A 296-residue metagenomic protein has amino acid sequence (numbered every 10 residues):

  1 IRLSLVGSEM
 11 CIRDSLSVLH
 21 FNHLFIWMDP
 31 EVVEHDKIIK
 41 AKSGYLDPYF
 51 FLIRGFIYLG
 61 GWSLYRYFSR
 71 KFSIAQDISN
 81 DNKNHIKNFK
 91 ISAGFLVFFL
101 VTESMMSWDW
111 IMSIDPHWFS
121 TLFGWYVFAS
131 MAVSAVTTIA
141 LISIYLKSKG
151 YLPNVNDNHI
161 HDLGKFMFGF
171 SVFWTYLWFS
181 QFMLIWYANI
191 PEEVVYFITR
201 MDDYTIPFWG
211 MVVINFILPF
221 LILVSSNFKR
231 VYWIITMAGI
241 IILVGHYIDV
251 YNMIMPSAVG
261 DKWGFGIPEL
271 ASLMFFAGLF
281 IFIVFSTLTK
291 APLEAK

Functional and structural regions predicted by a protein language model:
I1-G7, I12: Single conserved hydrophobic/aromatic residue that forms the stacking wall/gate of nucleotide- or nucleobase-binding
R13-S17, G55-R66, A129-I144, I214-F220 (+1 more regions): Hydrophobic cores of alpha-helical transmembrane segments in multi-pass inner/ER membrane proteins, independent
F25-G44, R70-N88, N154-N158, F276-K296: Extramembrane terminal tails and long inter-domain/linker segments of multi-pass membrane proteins
F25-I26, I74, D115-P116, S143-S148 (+4 more regions): Juxtamembrane/interface segments at transmembrane-helix termini
K42-M211: Long, contiguous internal "core" modules enriched in hydrophobic/ aromatic residues
T121-V127, E192-V212, V231, V259-V284: Membrane-interface transmembrane-helix boundary segments in multi-pass integral membrane proteins
I142, M253-K262: A cytosolic-side transmembrane-helix exit/cap motif
W233-V244: Central hydrophobic cores of alpha-helical transmembrane segments in multi-pass integral membrane proteins
